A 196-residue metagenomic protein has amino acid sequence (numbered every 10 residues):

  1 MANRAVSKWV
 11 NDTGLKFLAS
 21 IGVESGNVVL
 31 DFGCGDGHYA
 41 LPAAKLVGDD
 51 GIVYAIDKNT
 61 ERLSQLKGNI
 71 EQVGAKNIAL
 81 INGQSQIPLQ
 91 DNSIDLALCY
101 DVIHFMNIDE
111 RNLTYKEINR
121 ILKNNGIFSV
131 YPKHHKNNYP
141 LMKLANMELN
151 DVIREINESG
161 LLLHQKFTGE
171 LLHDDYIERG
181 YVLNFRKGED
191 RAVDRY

Functional and structural regions predicted by a protein language model:
K8-N27: Conserved alpha-helix/loop element of class I SAM-dependent methyltransferases that forms part of the SAM/SAH-binding
L30, D36, L41-Q86: Class I SAM-dependent methyltransferase SAM/SAH-binding core
Q86-A97: A short acidic, Gly/Pro-enriched loop at the edge of an enzyme's catalytic core that lines a small-molecule cofactor
D95-E110: A short SAM/SAH-binding and catalytic strip from SAM-dependent methyltransferases
N112-N124: A short glycine-rich, Lys/Arg-flanked "PGG" loop and its adjoining helix->strand segment in the class I
N125-K133: Conserved beta-strand signature within the Rossmann-like core of class I S-adenosyl-L-methionine
M142-H164: Conserved Class I S-adenosyl-L-methionine
E170-Y196: Core SAM-dependent methyltransferase catalytic element
